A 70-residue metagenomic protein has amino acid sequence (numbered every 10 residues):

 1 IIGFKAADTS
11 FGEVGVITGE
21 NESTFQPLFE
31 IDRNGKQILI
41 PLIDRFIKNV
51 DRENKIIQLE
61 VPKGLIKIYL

Functional and structural regions predicted by a protein language model:
I1-L70: Peripheral interaction segments used for macromolecular assembly
